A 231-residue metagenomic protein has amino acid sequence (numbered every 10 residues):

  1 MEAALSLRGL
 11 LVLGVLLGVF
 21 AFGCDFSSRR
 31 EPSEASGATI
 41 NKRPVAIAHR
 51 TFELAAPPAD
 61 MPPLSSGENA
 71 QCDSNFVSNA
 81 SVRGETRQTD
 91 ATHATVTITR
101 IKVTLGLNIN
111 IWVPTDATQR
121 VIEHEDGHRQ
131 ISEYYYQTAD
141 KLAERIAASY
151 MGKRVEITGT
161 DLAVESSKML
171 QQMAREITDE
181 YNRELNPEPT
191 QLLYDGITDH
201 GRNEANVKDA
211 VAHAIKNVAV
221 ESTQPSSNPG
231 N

Functional and structural regions predicted by a protein language model:
E2-L11: Bacterial N-terminal signal peptides that target proteins for export
V12-F20: Bacterial N-terminal signal peptides
F20-E34: Bacterial Sec-dependent signal peptides at the C-terminal "C-region" and cleavage site
A38-T97, V103, Y150-N231: Metalloprotease/metallohydrolase-associated module, dominated by Zn2+-dependent proteases
T92-Q119: Active-site scaffold of zinc-dependent metalloenzymes
T118-G127: Short alpha-helix carrying the canonical HExxH Zn2+-binding catalytic motif
D126-L142: Catalytic Zn2+-binding segment of zinc metalloproteases
